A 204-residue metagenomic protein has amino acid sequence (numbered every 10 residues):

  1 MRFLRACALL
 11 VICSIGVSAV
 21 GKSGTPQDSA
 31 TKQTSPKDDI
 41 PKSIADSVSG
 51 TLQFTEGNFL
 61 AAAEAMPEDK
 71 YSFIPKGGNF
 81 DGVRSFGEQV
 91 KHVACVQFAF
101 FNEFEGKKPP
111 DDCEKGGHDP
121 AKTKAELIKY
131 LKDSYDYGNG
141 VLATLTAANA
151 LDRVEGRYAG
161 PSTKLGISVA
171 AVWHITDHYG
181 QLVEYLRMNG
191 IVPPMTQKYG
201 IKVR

Functional and structural regions predicted by a protein language model:
M1-R5: Positively charged n-region of N-terminal signal peptides that target proteins for export
A6-S18: Bacterial N-terminal signal peptides
I12, A65, H92-C95, D133: Residues within well-ordered alpha-helical secondary structure of globular protein domains
V17-S18, K22-T25: Sec/Tat signal peptide C-region and signal peptidase I cleavage site
G24-S47, C95-Y158, N189-R204: Short, helix-capping/interhelical loops that line the mouth of catalytic, cofactor-, or ligand-binding pockets
S49, Q53-L60, S72-K115, E155-R204: Short, contiguous alpha-helical
F54, N58-A61, A65, Y137-T144 (+1 more regions): Solvent-exposed, charged/polar functional surfaces in cytosolic regulatory/catalytic domains
